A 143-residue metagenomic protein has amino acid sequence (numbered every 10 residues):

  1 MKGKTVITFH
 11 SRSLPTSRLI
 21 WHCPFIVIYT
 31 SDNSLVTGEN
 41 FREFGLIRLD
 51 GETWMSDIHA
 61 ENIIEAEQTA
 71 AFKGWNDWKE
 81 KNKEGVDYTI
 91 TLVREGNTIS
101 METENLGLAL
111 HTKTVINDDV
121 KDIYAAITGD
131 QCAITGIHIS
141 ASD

Functional and structural regions predicted by a protein language model:
M1-E65: Secretory/extracellular carbohydrate-interaction modules and structurally similar beta-sandwich "look-alikes"
M1-K4, S13-I20, N33-V36, I116-D143: Ligand-recognition surfaces built from glycine- and aromatic
K2, K81-G85, R94, D118: Surface-exposed coil/turn segments at beta-strand junctions on protein surfaces, enriched
V36-T37, G107-K113: Surface-exposed loop/edge segments in extracytoplasmic proteins
L49, R94-G96: Generic beta-strand structural signal
T53-W54, N97-M101: Hydrophobic residues embedded in beta-strands of well-ordered beta-sheets
N62-T91, H111-K113: Short, aromatic/His-centered strand-loop micro-motif at the edge of beta-sheets
E95, E102-G107: Short strand-turn-strand beta-turns centered on an Asx-Gly dipeptide
